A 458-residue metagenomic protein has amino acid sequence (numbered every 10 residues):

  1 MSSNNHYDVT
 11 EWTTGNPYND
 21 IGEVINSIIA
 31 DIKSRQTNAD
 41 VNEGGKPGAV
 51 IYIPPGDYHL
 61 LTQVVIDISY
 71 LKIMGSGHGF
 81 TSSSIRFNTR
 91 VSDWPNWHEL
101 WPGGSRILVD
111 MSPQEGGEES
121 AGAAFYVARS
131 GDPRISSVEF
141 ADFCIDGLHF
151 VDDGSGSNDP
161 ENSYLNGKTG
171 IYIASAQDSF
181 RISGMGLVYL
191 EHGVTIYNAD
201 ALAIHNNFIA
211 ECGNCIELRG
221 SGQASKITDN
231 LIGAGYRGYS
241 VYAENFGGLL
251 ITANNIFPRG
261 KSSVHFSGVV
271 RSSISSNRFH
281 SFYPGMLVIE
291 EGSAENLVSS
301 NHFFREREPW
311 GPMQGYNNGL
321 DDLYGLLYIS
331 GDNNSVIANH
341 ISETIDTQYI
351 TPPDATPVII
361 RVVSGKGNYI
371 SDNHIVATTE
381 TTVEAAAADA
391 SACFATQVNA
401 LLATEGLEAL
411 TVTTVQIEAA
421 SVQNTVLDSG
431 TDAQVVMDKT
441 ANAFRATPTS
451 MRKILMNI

Functional and structural regions predicted by a protein language model:
M1-V50, T414: Surface-exposed receptor/substrate recognition regions of extracellular proteins
S3-H6, T10-E23, S27, K72-K168 (+1 more regions): Right-handed parallel beta-helix/beta-spiral solenoid domain characteristic of secreted/periplasmic
K33-K72, S76-W94: N-terminal extracellular ligand-recognition/capping segment immediately after the signal peptide
T37-N38, L60-Q63, S82-R86, H149-G156 (+13 more regions): Short glycine/acidic-rich loop motifs that flank beta-strands on beta-rich extracellular proteins
I66-K72, S136, A176-R181, A199-A203 (+7 more regions): Short "repeat-start/strand-capping" segments in structured domains, especially the N-termini of parallel beta-helix
G131-Y236: Right-handed parallel beta-helix
F143, M185, N207, N230 (+10 more regions): Consensus "Asn ladder" position of solenoid repeat domains
A390, L407-E408, A433-I458: Viral virion structural and adsorption modules
